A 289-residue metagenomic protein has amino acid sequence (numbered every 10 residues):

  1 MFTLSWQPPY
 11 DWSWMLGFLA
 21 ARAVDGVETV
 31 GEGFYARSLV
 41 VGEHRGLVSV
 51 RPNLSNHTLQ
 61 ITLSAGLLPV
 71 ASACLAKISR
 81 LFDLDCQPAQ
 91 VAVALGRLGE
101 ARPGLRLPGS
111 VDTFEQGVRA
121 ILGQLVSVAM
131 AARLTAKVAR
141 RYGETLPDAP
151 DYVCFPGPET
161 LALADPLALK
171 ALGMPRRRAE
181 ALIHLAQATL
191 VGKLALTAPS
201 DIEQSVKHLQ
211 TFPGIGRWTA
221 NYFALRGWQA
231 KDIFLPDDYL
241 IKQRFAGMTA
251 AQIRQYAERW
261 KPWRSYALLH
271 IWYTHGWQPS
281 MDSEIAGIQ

Functional and structural regions predicted by a protein language model:
M1-Q289: HhH-family (HhH-GPD) DNA N-glycosylase catalytic core used in base-excision repair
